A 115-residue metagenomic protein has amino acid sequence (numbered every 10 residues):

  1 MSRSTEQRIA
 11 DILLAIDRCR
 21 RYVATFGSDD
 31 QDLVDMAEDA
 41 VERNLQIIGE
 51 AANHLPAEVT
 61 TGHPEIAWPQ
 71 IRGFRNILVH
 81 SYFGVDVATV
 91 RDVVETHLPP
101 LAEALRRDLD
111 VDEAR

Functional and structural regions predicted by a protein language model:
M1-R115: Solvent-exposed interaction patches of small proteins and small membrane subunits
